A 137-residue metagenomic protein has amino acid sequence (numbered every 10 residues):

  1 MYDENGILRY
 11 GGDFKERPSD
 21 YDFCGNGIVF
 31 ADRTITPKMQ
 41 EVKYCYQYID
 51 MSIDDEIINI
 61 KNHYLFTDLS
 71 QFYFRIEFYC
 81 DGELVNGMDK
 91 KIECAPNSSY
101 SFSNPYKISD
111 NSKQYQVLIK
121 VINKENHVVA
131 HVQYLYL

Functional and structural regions predicted by a protein language model:
M1-D55, Y64-S70, E77-L84: Extended substrate-binding grooves/exosites of carbohydrate-active enzymes
R9, P105, Q114, Q133-L135: Intrinsically disordered, low-complexity N-terminal regions enriched in serine/proline/glycine with scattered basic
G12, M88-K90, V132: Short hydrophobic alpha-helix segments
Q47-D50, N104, I108: A short, terminal or domain-edge coil/loop segment
D50, N97-S99: Carbohydrate-active catalytic/glycan-binding domains of CAZyme proteins, especially the secreted or lumenal ectodomains
I57-I92, S99-P105, S112-I122: Beta-strand-rich binding/interaction modules
N126-L137: Short beta-strand elements
